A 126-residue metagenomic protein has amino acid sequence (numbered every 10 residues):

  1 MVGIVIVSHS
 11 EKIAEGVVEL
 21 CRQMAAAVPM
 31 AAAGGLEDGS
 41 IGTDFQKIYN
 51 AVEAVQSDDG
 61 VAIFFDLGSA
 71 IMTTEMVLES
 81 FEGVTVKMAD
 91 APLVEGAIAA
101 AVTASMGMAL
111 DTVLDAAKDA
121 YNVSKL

Functional and structural regions predicted by a protein language model:
M1-L126: N-terminal loops that bind phosphate or other acidic moieties and the adjacent beta-alpha structural core
